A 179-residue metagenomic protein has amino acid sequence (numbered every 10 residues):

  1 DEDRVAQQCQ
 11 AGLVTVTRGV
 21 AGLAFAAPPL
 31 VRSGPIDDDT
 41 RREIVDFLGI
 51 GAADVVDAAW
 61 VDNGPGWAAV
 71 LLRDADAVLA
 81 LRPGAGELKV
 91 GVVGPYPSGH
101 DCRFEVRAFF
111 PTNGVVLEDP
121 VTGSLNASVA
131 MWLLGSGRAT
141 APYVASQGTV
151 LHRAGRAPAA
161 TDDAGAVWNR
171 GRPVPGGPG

Functional and structural regions predicted by a protein language model:
D1-G179: Active-site proximal loop and beta-alpha junction motif in alpha/beta enzyme cores
